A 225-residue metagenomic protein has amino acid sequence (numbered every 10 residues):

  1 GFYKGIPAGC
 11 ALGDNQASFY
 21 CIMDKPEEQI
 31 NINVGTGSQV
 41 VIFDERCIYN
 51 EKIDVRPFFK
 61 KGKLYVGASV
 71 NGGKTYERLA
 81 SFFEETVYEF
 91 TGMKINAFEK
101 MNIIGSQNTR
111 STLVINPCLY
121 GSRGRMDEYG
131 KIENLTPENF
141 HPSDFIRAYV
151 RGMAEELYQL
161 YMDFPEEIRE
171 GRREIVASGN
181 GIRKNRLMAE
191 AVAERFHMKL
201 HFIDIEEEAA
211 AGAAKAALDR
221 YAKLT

Functional and structural regions predicted by a protein language model:
F2-V176, G181-T225: Active-site core segments that coordinate phosphate-bearing ligands/cofactors across diverse enzyme families
